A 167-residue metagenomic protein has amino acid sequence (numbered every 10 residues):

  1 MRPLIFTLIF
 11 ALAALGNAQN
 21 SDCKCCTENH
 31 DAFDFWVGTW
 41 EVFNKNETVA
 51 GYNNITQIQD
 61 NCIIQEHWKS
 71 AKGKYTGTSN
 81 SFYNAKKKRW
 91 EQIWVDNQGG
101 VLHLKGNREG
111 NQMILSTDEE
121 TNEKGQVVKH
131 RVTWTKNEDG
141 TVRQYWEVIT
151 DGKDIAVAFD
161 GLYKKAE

Functional and structural regions predicted by a protein language model:
M1-L4: Positively charged n-region of N-terminal signal peptides that target proteins for export
F6-L8, E28: Generic hydrophobic-segment detector
I9-N17: Hydrophobic h-region of N-terminal signal peptides that target proteins for export in Gram-negative bacteria
Q19-E167: Hydrophobic small-molecule pocket/channel-lining residues, especially in calycin-type beta-barrels
